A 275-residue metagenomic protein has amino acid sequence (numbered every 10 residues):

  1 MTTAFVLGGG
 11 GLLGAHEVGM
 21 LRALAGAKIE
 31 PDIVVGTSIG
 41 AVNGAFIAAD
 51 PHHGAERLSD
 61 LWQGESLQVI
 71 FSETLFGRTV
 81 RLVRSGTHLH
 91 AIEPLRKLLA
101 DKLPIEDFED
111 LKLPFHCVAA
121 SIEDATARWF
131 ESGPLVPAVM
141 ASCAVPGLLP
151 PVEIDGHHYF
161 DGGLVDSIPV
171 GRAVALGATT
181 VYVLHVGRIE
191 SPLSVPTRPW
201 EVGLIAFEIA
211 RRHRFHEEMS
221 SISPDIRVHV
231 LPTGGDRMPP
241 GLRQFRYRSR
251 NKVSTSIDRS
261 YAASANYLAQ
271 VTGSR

Functional and structural regions predicted by a protein language model:
M1-T2, G273-R275: Short, low-complexity, intrinsically disordered N-terminal peptides in bacterial proteins
T2-L99, E131-A141, H185, I189 (+1 more regions): Patatin-like phospholipase
L21, L135, R198-W200, Y247: Short, solvent-exposed amphipathic alpha-helical segments in soluble enzyme and RNA/protein-processing domains
D50-H53, R198-V202, S249: Short, hinge-like loop/turn segments at secondary-structure boundaries
E73-E190, S221-S274: Active-site-adjacent alpha/beta core region of enzyme catalytic domains
E190-S220, P224-T233: Short acidic, glycine/proline-enriched helix-loop-strand junctions
